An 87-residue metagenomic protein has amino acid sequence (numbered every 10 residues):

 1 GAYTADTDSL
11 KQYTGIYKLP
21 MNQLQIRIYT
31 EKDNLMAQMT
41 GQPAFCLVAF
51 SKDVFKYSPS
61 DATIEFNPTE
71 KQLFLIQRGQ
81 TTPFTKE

Functional and structural regions predicted by a protein language model:
G1-E87: Peripheral terminal and inter-domain segments
